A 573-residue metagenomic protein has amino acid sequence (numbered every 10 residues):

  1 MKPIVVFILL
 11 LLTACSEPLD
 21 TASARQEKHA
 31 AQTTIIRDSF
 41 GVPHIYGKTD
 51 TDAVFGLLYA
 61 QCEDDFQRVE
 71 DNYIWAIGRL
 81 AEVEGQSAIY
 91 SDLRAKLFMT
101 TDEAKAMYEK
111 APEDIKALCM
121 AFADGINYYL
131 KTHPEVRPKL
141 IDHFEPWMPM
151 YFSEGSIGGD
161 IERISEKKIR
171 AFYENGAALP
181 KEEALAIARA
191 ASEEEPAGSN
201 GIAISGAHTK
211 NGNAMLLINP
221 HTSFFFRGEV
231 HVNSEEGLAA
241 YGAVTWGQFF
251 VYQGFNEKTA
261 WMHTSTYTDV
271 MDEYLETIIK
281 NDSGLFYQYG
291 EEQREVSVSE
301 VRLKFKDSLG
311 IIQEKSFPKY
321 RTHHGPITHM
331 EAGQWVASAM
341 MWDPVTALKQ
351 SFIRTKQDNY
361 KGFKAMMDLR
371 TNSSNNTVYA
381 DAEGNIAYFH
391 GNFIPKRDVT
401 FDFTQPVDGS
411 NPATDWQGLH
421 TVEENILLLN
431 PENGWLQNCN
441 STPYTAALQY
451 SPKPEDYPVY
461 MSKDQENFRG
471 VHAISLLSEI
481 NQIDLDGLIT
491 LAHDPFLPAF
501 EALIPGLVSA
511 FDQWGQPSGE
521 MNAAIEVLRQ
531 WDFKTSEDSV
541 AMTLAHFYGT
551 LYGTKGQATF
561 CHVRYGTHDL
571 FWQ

Functional and structural regions predicted by a protein language model:
K2-I8: Sec-dependent signal peptide recognition, specifically the positively charged N-region followed immediately by
T13-A14: C-terminal motif of bacterial Sec signal peptides marking the signal peptidase cleavage site
D20-R227, E235-L238, G242-F250: Substrate-recognition/specificity elements adjacent to catalytic centers across diverse enzyme folds
G47, D52-T100, M262-I312, A413-R469: Gly/Pro-rich active-site capping loops and adjacent beta-alpha segments that organize cofactor/substrate pockets
G237, A243-Q248, G254-T259, H263-V407: Glycine- and hydrophobic-rich flexible loops that cap the catalytic core of alpha/beta enzyme folds
G242, F249, N372-I480, T535 (+1 more regions): Hydrophobic alpha-helical segments
D343-V345, D358-K364, L369-T371, V378 (+1 more regions): Ordered core of a single globular domain
